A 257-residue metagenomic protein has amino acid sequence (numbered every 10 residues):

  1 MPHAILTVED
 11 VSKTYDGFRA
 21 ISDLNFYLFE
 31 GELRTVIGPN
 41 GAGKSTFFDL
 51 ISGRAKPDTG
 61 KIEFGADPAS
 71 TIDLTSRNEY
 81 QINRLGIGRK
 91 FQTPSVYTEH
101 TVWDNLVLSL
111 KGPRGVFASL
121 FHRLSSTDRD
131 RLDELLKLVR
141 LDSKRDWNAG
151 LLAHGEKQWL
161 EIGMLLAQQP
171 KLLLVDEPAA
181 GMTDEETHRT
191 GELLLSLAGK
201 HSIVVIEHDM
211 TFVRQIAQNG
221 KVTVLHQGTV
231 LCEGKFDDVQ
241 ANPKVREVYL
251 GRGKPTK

Functional and structural regions predicted by a protein language model:
I37-P39: The feature captures the beta-strand-to-loop junction immediately N-terminal to the Walker
S52: Helix-to-loop junction immediately C-terminal to a conserved catalytic motif
K61-L85, G150: ABC ATPase NBD Q-loop/coupling interface
S119-K144, E192-L195, S202: Conserved ABC ATPase "signature" region
L173-E177: Catalytic Walker B motif of ABC-type/P-loop ATPase nucleotide-binding domains
T187-G199, R214: Helical segment within the ABC ATPase nucleotide-binding domain
